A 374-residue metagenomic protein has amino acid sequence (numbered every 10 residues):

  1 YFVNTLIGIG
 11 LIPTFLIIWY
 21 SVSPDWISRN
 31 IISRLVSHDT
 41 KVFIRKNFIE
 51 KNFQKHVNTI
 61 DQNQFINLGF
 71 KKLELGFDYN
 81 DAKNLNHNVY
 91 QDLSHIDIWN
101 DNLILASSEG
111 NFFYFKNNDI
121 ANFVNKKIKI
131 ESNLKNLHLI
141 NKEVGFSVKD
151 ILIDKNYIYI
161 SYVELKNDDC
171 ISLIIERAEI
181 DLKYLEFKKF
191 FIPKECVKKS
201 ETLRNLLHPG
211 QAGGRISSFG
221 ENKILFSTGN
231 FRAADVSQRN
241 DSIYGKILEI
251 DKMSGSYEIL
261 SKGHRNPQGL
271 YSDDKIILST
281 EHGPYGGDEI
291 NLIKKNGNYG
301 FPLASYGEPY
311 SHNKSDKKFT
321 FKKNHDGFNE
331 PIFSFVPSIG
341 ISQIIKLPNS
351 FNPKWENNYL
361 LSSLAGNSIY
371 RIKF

Functional and structural regions predicted by a protein language model:
Y1-T14, Y20: N-terminal Sec-pathway targeting helices
L35-L73, L105, V148, N230-F374: Beta-propeller domain segments
I60-N88, N118-K142, I180-L206, S242-L270 (+1 more regions): Blade-edge beta-strand/turn elements of extracellular beta-propeller and related beta-sheet repeat scaffolds
E74-Y114, S147, I339-P348: Beta-strand-rich domains and repeat architectures in extracellular enzymes and scaffolds, especially beta-propellers
V89-D92, W99, V144-V148, D154 (+7 more regions): Beta-rich catalytic cores
D97-D101, I153-N156, S218-E221, Y271-K275 (+1 more regions): Residue-level detector of Asp-centered blade-edge/turn motifs that repeat once per structural unit in beta-propeller
S107-E109, K116, I160-E164, T228-N230 (+2 more regions): Recurrent small/Gly-Pro-centered beta-turn motifs in extracellular repeat architectures
N141-K142, V163-C170, R204-L207, D235-D241: Short consensus segments that form the blades of beta-propeller domains, in both extracellular/periplasmic
